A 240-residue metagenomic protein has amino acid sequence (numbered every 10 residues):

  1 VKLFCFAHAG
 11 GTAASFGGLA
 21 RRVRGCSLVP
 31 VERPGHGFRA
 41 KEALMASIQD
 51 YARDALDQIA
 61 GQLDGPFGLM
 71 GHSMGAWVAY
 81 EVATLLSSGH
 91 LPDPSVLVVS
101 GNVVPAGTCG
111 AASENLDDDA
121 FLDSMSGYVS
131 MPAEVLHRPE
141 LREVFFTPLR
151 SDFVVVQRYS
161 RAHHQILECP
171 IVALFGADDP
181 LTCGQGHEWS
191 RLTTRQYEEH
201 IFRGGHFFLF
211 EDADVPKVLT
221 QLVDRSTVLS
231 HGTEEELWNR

Functional and structural regions predicted by a protein language model:
V1-H36: Short, surface-exposed "cap/lid" segments of acyl-processing enzymes
P30, P34-F67: Active-site loop/oxyanion-hole signature of alpha/beta-hydrolase fold enzymes
G71-G75, A79: Gly/Ala-rich beta-loop-alpha elbow adjacent to hydrolase catalytic centers
T84-D123: Flexible "cap/lid" loop of the alpha/beta hydrolase fold
F146-H164: Active-site nucleophile elbow and catalytic-triad environment of alpha/beta-hydrolase enzymes
A173-F175: Short beta-strand/loop motif that positions the catalytic acidic residue of the alpha/beta-hydrolase fold
A177-T182, F207-F208: Acidic catalytic loop of the alpha/beta-hydrolase fold
G204-A213: Catalytic histidine-centered segment of alpha/beta-hydrolase-like enzymes
